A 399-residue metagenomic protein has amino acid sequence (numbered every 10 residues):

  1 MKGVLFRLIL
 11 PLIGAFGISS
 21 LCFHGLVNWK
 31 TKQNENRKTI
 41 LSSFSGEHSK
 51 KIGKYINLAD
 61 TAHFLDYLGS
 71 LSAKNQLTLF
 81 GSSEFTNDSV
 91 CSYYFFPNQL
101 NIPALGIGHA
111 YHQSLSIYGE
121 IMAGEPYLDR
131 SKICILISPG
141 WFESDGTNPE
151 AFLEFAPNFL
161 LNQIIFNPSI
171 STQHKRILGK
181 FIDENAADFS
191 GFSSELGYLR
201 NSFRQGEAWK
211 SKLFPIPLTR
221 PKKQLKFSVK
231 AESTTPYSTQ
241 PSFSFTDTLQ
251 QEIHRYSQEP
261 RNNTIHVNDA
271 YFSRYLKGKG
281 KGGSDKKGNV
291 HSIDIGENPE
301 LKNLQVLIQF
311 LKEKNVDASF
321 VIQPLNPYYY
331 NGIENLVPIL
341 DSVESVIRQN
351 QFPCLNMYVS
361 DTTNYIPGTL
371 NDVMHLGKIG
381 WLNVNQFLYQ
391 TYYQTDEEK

Functional and structural regions predicted by a protein language model:
R7-N28: Hydrophobic membrane-insertion alpha-helices, especially the h-region of bacterial N-terminal signal peptides
E35-I102, E120-I121: Membrane/wall-proximal cationic-aromatic binding patches
R37, F159-K302: Secreted/periplasmic serine-hydrolase-like ester/acetyl group-modifying domain
K74-Q76, I102, D129-K132, E313-S319 (+1 more regions): Loop/turn elements at helix/coil->beta-strand transitions in domains of secreted/extracellular proteins
F80-Q173: Membrane-embedded segments
I107, G332-K399: C-terminal regions of proteins
G288, S292-I293, S319-G332, I339-V343: Substrate-recognition/cap regions that form aromatic- and gly/pro-loop-enriched pockets for small-molecule ligands
